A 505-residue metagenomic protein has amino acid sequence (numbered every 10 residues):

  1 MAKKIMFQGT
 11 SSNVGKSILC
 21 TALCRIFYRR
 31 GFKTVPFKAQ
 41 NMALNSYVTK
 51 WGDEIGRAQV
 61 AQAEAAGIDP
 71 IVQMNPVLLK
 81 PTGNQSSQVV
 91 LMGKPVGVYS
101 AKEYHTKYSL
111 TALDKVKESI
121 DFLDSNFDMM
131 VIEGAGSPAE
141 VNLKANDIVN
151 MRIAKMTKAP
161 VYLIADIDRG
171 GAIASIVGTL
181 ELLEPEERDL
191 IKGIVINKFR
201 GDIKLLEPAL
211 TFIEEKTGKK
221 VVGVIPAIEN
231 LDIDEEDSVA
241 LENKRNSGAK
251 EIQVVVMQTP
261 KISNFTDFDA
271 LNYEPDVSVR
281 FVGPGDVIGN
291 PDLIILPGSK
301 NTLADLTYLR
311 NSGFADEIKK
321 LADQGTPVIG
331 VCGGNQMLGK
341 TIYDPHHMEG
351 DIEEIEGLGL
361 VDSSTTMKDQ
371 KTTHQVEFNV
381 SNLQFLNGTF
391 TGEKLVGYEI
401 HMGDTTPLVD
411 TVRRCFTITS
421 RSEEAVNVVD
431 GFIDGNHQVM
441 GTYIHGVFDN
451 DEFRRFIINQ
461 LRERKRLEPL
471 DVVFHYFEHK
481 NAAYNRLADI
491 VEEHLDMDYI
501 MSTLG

Functional and structural regions predicted by a protein language model:
M1-D323, P327, D344-H347, I355 (+2 more regions): Flexible phosphate-sensing "switch/lid" loops adjacent to ATP/NTP-binding sites across phosphate-transfer
C332-G333: Catalytic nucleophile serine of serine hydrolases, specifically the conserved "nucleophile elbow" pentapeptide
G339-K340: Short glycine-enriched nucleophile-adjacent loop and the immediately C-terminal alpha-helix near the catalytic center
V361: Alpha/beta-hydrolase-fold catalytic nucleophile elbow
M367-Q375: Cysteine-dependent PTP/DSP-like catalytic domain, specifically the C-terminal lobe
